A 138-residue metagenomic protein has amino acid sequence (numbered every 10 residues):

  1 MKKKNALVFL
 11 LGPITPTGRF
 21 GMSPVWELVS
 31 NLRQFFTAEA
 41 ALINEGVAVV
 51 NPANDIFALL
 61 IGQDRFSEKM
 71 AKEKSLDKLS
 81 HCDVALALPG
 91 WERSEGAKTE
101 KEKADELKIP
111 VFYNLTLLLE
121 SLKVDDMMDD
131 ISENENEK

Functional and structural regions predicted by a protein language model:
M1-K138: Conserved catalytic or regulatory cores that recognize and/or transform ribose-phosphate-containing ligands
